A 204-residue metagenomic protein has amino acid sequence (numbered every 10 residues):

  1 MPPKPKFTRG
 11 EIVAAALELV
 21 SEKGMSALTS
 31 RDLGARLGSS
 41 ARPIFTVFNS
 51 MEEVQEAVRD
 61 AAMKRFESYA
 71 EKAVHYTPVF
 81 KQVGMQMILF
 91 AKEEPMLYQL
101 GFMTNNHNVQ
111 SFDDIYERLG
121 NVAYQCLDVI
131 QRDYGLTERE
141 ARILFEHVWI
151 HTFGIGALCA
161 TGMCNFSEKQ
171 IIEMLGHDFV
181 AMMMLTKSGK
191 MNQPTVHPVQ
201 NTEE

Functional and structural regions predicted by a protein language model:
E11, A15, L19-E53, A57: Helix-turn-helix
E53-A62, G101, F112-R118: Alpha-helical DNA-contacting segments of helix-turn-helix folds
E56-Q82, N121-R132: Amphipathic alpha-helical linker/stalk segments
A70-L97, L136-E138, F145-V148: Hydrophobic alpha-helical connector segments
K92-Q110, I155-N165: Amphipathic alpha-helical segments used for helix-helix packing
N108-G135, R142-H147, E173-M184: Amphipathic alpha-helical packing segments from all-alpha helical-bundle domains
Q125-R132, T161, N165-E204: C-terminal peripheral helix-coil segments that are non-catalytic and often amphipathic
